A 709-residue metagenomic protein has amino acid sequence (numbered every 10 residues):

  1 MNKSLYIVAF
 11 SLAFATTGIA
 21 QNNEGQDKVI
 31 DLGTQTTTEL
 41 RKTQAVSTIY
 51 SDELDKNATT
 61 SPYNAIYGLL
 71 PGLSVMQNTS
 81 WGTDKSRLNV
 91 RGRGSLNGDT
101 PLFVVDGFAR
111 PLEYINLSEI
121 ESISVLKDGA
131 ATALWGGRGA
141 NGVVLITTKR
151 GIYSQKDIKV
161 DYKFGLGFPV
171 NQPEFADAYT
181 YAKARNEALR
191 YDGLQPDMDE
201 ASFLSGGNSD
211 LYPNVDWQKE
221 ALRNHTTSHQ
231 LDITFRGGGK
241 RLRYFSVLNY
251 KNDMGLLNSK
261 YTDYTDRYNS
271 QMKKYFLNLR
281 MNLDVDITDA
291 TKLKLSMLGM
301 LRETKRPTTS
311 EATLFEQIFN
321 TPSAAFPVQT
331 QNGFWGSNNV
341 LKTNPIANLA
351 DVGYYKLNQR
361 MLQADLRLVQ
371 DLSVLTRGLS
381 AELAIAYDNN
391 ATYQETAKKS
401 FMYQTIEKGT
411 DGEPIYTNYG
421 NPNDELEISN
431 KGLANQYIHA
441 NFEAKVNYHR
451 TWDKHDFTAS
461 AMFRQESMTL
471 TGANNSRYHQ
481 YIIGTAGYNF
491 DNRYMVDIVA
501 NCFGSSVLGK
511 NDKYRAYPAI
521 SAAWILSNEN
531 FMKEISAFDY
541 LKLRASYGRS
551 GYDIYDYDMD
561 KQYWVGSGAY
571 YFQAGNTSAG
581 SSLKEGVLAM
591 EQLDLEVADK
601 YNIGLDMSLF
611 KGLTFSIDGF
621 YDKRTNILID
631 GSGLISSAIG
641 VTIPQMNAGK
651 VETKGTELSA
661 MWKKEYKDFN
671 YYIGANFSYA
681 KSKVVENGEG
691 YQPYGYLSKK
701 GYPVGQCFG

Functional and structural regions predicted by a protein language model:
S4-L12, I19-L102, F108-E113, L117-S118 (+6 more regions): Membrane-proximal, glycine/serine-rich, low-complexity loop/turn segments characteristic of large bacterial
Q77, V90-G94, V105-G107, K127 (+10 more regions): Flexible glycine-/small-residue-rich
W81-D84, A109-R110, G129-A131, E466-M468 (+2 more regions): Short acidic loop-to-helix transition motifs that present clustered carboxylates
S86, V105-F108, S527, K584-G586: Short gly/ser/thr-rich secondary-structure transition/capping motifs
N282-T291, S296-L301, S310-E311, E316-I318 (+2 more regions): Extracellular/periplasmic, surface-exposed regions of secreted and cell-surface proteins
Y403: Active-site-proximal polar cores
